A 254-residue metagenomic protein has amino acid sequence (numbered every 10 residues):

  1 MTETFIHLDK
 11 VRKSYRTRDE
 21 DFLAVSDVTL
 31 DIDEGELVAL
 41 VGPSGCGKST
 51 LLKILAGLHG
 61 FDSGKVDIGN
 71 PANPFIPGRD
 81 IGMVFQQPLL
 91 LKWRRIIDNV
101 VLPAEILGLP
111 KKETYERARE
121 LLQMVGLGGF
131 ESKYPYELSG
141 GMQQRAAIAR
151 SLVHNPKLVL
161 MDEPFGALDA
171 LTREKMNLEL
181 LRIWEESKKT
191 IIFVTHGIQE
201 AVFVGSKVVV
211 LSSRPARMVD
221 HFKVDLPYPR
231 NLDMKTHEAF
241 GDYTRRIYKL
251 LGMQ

Functional and structural regions predicted by a protein language model:
V41-P43: The feature captures the beta-strand-to-loop junction immediately N-terminal to the Walker
A56: Helix-to-loop junction immediately C-terminal to a conserved catalytic motif
G64-P77: Conserved ABC transporter NBD signature motif
R94-V101: Short coil-to-helix segment of the ABC ATPase nucleotide-binding domain corresponding to the Q-loop/switch region
V101, E105, K112-F130, R182: Conserved ABC ATPase "signature" region
K133-Y136, H154: Conserved signature/switch motifs of ABC ATPase nucleotide-binding domains
